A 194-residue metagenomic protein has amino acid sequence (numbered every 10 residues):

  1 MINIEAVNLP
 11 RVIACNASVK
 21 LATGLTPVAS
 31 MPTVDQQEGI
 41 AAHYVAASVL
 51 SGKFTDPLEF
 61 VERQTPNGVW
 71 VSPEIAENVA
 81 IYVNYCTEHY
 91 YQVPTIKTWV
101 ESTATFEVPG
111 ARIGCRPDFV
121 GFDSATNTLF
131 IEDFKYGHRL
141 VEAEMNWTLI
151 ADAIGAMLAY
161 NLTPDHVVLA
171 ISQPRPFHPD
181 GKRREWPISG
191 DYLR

Functional and structural regions predicted by a protein language model:
M1-L129, D180-K182: Metal-dependent nuclease catalytic cores that hydrolyze phosphodiester bonds in DNA/RNA, characterized by
T95-R194: Mg2+/Mn2+-dependent nuclease catalytic core
